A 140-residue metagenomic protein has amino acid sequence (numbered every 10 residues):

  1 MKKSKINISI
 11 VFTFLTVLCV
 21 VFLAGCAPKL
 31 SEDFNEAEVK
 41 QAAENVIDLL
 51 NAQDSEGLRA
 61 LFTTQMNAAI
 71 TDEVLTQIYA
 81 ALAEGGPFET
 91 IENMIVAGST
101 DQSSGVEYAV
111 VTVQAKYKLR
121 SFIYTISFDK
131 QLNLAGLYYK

Functional and structural regions predicted by a protein language model:
M1-A24: Sec-dependent bacterial lipoprotein signal peptides
K5, K29-S31, G98, G105: Short, flexible segments with low predicted structural confidence
T16, D48, Q65: Short, flexible active-site loop motifs that bind/organize anionic cofactors or intermediates
V21, Q53, D129: Residue-level signal for short amphipathic helical patches enriched in basic/charged and nearby hydrophobic residues
G25-A52: Short, low-complexity N-terminal intrinsically disordered segments enriched in polar/charged residues
S31-F34, V46, M66-I70, Q114: A general boundary/transition motif marking the beginning of the first structured unit of a protein
G57-V106: Short solvent-exposed beta->alpha transition segments
I95-K140: Exposed beta-sheet edge and beta->alpha loop/turn motif
